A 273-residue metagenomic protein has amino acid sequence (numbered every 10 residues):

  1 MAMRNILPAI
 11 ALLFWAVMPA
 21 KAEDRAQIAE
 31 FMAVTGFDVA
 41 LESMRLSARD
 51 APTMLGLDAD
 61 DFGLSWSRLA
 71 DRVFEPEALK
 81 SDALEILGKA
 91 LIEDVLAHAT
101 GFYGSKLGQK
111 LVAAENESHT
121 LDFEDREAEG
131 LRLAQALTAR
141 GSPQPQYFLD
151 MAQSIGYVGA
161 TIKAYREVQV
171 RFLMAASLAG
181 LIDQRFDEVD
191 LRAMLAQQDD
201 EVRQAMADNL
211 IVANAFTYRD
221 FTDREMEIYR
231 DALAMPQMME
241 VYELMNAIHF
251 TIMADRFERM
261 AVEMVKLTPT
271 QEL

Functional and structural regions predicted by a protein language model:
M1-L7: Bacterial N-terminal signal peptides that target proteins for export
P8-A16: Bacterial N-terminal signal peptides
M18-A22: Sec/Tat signal peptide C-region and signal peptidase I cleavage site
E23-R126, M260: N-terminal Sec/ER secretory leader and immediately downstream segment of secreted/extracellular precursors
A29, S81, E85, A97 (+7 more regions): Solvent-exposed, polar/charged alpha-helical surfaces in well-ordered, non-transmembrane soluble domains, broadly
A114, H119-E127, L131-L133, T138-A139 (+2 more regions): Outer-membrane beta-barrel domain signature
T120-R219: Extended amphipathic alpha-helical interaction segments
D200-L273: A cross-kingdom marker for long, charged
